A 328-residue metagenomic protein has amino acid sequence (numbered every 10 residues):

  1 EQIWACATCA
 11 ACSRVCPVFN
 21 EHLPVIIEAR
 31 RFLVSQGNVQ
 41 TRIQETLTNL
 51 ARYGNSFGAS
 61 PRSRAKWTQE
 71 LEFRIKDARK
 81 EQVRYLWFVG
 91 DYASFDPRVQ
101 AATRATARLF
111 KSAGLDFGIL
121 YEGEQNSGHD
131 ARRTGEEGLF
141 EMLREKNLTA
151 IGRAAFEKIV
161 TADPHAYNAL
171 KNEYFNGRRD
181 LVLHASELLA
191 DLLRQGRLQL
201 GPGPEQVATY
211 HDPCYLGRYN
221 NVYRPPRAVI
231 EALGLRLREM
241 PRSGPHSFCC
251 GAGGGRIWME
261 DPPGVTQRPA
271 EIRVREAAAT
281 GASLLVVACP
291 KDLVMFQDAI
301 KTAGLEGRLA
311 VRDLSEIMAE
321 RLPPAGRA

Functional and structural regions predicted by a protein language model:
E1-G177: Iron-sulfur-cluster electron-transfer modules
E1-V15, F19-N55, L189, E231-R236 (+2 more regions): Ferredoxin-type iron-sulfur electron-transfer modules in oxidoreductases and energy-metabolism complexes
Y85, V207-A208, L285: Conserved hydrophobic helix-helix packing surfaces used for dimerization/oligomerization
G138-L143, L198-D212, I257-R268, G326-A328: A polyampholytic, Gly/Pro-enriched intrinsically disordered region
N147-A154, C249, W258-K291: Binding-cleft/active-site segments that stabilize strongly anionic ligands or cofactors
A162-H165, S186, C289-D292: Helix N-cap/beta->alpha junction signal
R178-P204, R242-P245, K301-A328: Short, flexible loop segments at boundaries between secondary-structure elements
R194-L198, A208-P263: Redox- and metal-dependent alpha/beta enzyme cores, enriched for Fe-S-associated oxidoreductases and cofactor-handling
